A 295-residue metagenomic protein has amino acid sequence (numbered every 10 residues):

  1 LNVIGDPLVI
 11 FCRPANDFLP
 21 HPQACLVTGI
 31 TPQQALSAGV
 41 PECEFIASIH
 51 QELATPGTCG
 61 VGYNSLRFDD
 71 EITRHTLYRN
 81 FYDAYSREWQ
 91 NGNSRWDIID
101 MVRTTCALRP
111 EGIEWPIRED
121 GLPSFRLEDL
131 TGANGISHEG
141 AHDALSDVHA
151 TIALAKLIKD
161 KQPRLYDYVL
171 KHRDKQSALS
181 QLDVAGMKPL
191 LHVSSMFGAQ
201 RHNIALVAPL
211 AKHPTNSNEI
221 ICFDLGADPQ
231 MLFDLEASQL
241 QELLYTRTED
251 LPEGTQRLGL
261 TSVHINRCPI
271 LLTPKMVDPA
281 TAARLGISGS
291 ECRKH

Functional and structural regions predicted by a protein language model:
L1-E42, Q51, P214-S217, F223-P252: Conserved RNase H-like, two-metal-ion catalytic cores of nucleic-acid enzymes
N2-I30, Q51-P163, H172: Metal-dependent phosphoesterase core characteristic of DEDDh/y 3'-5' exonuclease domains
G39, C43, R67, L145-V148 (+1 more regions): Generic detection of long, well-ordered alpha-helical segments
E42-A47, S124: Short, well-ordered alpha-helical scaffold segments within catalytic/effector domains
I46-S48, A205-L206: Short alpha-helical segments and helix-capping/turn motifs at coil-helix boundaries
D160, K171-D250: Acidic catalytic cores of enzymes that act on phosphate-bearing nucleotides/polynucleotides
K212-H295: Long, charge-rich C-terminal accessory regions
